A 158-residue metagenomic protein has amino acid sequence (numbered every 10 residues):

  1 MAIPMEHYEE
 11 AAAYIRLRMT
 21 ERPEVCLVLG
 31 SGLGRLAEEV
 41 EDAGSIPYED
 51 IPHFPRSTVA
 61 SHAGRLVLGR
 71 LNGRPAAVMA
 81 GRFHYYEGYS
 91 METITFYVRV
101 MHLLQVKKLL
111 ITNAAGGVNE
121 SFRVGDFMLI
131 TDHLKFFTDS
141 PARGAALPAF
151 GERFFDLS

Functional and structural regions predicted by a protein language model:
M1-L157: Metabolite-binding pocket within alpha/beta catalytic cores that recognizes anionic/polar moieties
